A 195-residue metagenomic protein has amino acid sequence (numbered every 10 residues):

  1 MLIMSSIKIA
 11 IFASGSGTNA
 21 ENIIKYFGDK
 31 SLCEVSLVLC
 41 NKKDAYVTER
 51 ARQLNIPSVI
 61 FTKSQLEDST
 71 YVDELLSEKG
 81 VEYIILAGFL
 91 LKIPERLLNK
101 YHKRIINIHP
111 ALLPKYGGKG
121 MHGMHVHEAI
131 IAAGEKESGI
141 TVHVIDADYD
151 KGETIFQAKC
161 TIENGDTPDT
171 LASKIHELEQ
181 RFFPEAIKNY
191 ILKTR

Functional and structural regions predicted by a protein language model:
M1-R195: One-carbon transfer enzymes
